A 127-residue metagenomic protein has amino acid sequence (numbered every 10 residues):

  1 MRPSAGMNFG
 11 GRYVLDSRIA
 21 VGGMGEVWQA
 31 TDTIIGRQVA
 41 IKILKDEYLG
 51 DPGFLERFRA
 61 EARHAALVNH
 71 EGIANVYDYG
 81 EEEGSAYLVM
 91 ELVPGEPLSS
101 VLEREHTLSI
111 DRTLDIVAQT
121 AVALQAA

Functional and structural regions predicted by a protein language model:
L15-G23, V27: Protein kinase glycine-rich loop
V21, T31-Q38: Conserved N-lobe loop of protein kinases adjacent to the ATP-binding glycine-rich P-loop
V21-G22, V68-E71: Conserved N-lobe motifs of Hanks-type protein kinase catalytic domains, especially the short loop(s) flanking
I43-L67: AlphaC helix of the eukaryotic protein kinase fold
Y79: Activation-segment/catalytic-loop signature of the eukaryotic protein kinase fold
E83-P97, V101: Conserved short submotifs of the Hanks-type protein kinase catalytic core that shape the nucleotide-binding pocket
I116-V117: Activation segment signature within eukaryotic-like protein kinase domains
T120-A126: Protein kinase catalytic-loop region centered on the HRD/HxD motif
